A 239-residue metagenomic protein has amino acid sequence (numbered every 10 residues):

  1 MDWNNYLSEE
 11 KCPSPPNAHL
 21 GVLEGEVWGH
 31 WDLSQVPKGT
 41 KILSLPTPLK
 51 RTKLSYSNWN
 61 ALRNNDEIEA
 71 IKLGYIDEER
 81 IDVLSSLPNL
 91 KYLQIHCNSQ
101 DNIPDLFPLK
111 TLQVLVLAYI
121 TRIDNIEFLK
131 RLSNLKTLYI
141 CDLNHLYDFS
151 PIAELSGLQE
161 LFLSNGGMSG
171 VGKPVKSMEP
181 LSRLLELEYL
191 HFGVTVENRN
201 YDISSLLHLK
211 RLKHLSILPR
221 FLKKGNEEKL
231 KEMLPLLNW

Functional and structural regions predicted by a protein language model:
D2-P104, P108-W239: Concave beta-strand-loop units of leucine-rich repeat
